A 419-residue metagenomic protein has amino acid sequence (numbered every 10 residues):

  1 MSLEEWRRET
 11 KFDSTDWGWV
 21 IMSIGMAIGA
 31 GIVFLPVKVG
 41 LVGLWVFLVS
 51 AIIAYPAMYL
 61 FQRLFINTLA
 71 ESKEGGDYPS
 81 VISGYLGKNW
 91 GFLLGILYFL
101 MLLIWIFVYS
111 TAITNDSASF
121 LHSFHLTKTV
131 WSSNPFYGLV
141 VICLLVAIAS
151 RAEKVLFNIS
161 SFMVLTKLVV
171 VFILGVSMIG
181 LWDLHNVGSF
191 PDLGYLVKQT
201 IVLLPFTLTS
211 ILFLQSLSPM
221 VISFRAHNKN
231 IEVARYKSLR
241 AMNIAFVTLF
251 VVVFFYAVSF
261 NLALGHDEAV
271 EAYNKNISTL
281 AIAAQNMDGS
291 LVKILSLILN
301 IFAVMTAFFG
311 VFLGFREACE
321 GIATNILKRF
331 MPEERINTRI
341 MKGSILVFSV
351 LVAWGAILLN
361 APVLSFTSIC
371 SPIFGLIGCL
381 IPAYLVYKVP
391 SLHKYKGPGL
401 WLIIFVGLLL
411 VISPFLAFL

Functional and structural regions predicted by a protein language model:
M1-V37, Y59-R63, I403-V411: Membrane-interface "cap" regions at the ends of multi-pass membrane proteins
S14-V33, V37, Y98, L102 (+3 more regions): Hydrophobic, membrane-embedded alpha-helices of multi-pass small-molecule transporters
P36-N67, P79, W90, T248: Extracellular loop-to-transmembrane helix junctions
I52-F61, I106, K167-S177, R240-H266 (+1 more regions): Selective recognition of specific alpha-helical transmembrane segments in multi-pass small-molecule
L60-L69, G75-V81, Y85-T127, N300-I322: Hydrophobic transmembrane alpha-helices that form the core helical bundles of multi-pass secondary transporters
K73-K88, L249-V304: TM-loop-TM module centered on a large, flexible mid-protein loop between adjacent transmembrane helices in multi-pass
S110, A149, L165-D192, L208-Q215 (+2 more regions): Hydrophobic alpha-helical segments and their helix-loop junctions in multi-pass secondary transporters
I113, S117, P135, L139-M178 (+2 more regions): Membrane-interface loop-to-helix entry segments
